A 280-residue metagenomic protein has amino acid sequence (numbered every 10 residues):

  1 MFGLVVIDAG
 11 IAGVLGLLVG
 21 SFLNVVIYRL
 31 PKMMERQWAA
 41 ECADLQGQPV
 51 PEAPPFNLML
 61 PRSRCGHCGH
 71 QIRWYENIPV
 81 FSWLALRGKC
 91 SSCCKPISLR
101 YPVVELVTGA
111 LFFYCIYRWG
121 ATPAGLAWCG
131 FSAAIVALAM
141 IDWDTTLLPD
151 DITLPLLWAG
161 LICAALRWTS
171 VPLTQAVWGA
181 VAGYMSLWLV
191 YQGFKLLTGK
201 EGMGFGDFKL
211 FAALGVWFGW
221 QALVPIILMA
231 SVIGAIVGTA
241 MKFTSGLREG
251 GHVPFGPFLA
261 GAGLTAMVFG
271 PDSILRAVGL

Functional and structural regions predicted by a protein language model:
F2-R29, M33, L189-E201, A212-L280: Alpha-helical transmembrane segments
A12, A124-I233, L275-L280: Functional transmembrane core segments of multi-pass inner-membrane proteins
R29-R100, F255: Membrane-proximal soluble regions of multi-pass membrane proteins
Q48-L58, I72-P79, R100-V104, A124-S132 (+2 more regions): Hydrophobic alpha-helical transmembrane segments
I78, S92-Y101, M140-I152, G193-G206 (+1 more regions): Interhelical loop and helix-boundary elements at the membrane-water interface of polytopic inner-membrane proteins
W83-A124: Short microdomains enriched in Cys/His and/or Lys/Arg
Y117, A139-W143, A164-W168, A240-S245 (+1 more regions): Structural signal for the C-terminal ends of transmembrane alpha-helices and the immediately following loop
